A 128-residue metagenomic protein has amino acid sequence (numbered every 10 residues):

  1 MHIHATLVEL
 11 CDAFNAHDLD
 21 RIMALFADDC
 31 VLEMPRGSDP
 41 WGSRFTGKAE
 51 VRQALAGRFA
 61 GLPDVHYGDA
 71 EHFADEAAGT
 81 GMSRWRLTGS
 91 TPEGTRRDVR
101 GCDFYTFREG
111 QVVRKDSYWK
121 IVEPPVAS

Functional and structural regions predicted by a protein language model:
M1, E9, C30, M34-G37 (+1 more regions): Generic signal for short, ordered secondary-structure residues within or immediately flanking folded domains
M1-D28, V126-S128: Short, low-complexity N-terminal intrinsically disordered segments enriched in polar/charged residues
M1-H2, R52, A56-S128: A beta-strand edge to alpha-helix "cap/lid" segment located at domain peripheries
L7, R36-P40, S90: Residue-level detector of alpha-helix boundaries and kinks
R21, A27-H72, E76: A solvent-exposed, acidic/Ser-Thr-rich amphipathic alpha-helical stretch
